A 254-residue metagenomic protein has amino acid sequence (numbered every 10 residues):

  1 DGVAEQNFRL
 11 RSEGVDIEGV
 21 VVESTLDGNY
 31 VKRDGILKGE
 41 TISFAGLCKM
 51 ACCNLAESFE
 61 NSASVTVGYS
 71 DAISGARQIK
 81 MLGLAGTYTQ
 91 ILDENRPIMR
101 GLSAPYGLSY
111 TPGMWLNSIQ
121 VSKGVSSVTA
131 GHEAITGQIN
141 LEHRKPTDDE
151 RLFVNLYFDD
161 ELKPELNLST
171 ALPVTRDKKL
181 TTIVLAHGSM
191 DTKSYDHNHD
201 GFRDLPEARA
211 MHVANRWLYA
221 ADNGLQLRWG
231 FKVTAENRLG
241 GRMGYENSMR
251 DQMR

Functional and structural regions predicted by a protein language model:
G2-C48, A56, G86: Short, acidic, small-residue-rich periplasmic hinge/interaction motif at the N-terminus of Gram-negative outer-membrane
M50, N54, A76, Y106 (+5 more regions): Transmembrane beta-barrel architecture of outer-membrane proteins
A56-R100, N117: Extracytoplasmic beta-strand/coil segments of soluble accessory domains associated with Gram-negative outer-membrane
Q78-K80, R96-K123, V213: Short acidic/polar hinge/loop motifs at secondary-structure boundaries that mediate gating or recognition
S118-V128, Q138, E142-P173, P206: Short strand-turn segments of transmembrane beta-barrel domains in outer membranes, especially the first one or two
K145, V174-K178, Y219-L225: Outer-membrane beta-barrel strand-turn architecture
V154-F158, V184-M190, W229-A235: Transmembrane beta-barrel strands of outer-membrane/channel proteins
D191-H212, A220-R254: Flexible loop and strand-edge segments within Gram-negative outer membrane beta-barrel domains
